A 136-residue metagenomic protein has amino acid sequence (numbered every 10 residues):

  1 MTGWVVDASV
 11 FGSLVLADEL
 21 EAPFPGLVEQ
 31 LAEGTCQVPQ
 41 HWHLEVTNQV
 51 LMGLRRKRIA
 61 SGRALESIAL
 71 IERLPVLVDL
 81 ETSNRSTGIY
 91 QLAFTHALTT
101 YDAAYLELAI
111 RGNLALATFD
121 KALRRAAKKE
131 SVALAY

Functional and structural regions predicted by a protein language model:
M1-G3, L106-Y136: Acidic, PIN/NYN-like endoribonuclease modules and their adjacent C-terminal/linker elements
M1-H41, G53, K57-L65: Short, well-structured N-terminal submotif of metal-dependent ribonuclease cores
V6-V10, E19, V38-Q40, L98-T99 (+2 more regions): Histidine- and aromatic-rich ligand-binding microenvironments
V10, W42, R85, Y105 (+1 more regions): Alpha-helix capping/helix-boundary segments
P23, E45, G88, R125-A126: Phosphate- and divalent-cation-binding pockets in alpha/beta enzyme and binding domains that engage nucleotide-derived
N48-V76, S86-G88: Active-site-proximal, substrate-binding regions of enzyme catalytic domains and RNA-binding/basic surfaces
R73-A115, F119: Active-site neighborhoods of divalent-metal-dependent phosphate/nucleic-acid chemistry enzymes
